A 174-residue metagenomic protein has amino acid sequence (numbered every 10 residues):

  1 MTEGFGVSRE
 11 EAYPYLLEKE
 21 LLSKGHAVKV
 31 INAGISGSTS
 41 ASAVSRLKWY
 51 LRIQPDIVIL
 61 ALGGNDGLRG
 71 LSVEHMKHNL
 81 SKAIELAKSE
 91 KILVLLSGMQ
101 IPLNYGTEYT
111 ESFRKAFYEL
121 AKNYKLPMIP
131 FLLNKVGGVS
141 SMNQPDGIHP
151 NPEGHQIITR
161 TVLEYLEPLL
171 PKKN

Functional and structural regions predicted by a protein language model:
M1-G6: Short glycine-rich His-centered loop
S8, I35-S38, L71, P150: Short, surface-exposed alpha-helical recognition segments that flank or form part of ligand/macromolecule-binding
R9-Y13: Conserved alpha-helical elements of sugar-nucleotide-dependent glycosyltransferases
L16-H26, S42-N174: Alpha-helical cap/lid subdomain in secreted, periplasmic, or secretory-pathway luminal O-acyl-processing enzymes
H26-T39: A short beta-strand-loop structural module common to alpha/beta enzyme folds
